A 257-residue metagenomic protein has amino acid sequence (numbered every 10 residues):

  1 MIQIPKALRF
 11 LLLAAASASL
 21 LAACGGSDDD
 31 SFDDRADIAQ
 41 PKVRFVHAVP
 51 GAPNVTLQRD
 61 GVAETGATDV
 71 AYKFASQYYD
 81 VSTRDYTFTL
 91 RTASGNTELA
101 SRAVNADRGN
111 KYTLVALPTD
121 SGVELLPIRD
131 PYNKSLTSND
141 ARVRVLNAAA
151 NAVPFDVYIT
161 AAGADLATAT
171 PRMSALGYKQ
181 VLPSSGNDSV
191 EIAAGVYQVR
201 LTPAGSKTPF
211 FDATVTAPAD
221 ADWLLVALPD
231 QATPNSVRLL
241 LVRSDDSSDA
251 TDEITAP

Functional and structural regions predicted by a protein language model:
M1-C24: Sec-dependent bacterial lipoprotein signal peptides
C24-P257: Intrinsically disordered, low-complexity polar regions and short flexible loop motifs
